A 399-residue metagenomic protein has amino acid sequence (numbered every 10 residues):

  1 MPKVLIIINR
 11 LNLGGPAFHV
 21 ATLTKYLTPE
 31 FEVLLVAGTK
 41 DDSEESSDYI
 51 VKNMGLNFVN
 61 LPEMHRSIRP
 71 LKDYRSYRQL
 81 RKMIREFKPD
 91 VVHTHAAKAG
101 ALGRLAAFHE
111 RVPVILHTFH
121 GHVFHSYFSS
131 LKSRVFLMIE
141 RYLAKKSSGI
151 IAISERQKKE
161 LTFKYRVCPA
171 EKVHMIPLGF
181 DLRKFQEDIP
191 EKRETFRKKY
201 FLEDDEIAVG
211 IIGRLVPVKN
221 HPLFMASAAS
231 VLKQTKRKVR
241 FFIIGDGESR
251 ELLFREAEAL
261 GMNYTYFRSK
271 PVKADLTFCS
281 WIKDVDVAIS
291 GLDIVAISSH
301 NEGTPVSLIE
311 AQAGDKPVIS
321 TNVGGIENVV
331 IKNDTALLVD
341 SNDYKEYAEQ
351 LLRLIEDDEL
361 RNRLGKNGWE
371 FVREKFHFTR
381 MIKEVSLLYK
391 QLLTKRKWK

Functional and structural regions predicted by a protein language model:
I6-G14, F18-K72, E160, E248-R250: N-terminal strand-loop element at the rim of the active site of nucleotide-sugar-dependent glycosyltransferases
A17-T22, I207, I211-L232, E248-F254 (+2 more regions): A conserved mid-protein helix/loop that constitutes part of the nucleotide-sugar donor-binding site
K146-K172, F180-K184: A short, active-site helix/loop in glycosyltransferases that binds the activated sugar's phosphate group
K198, E346, R353, L360-K375 (+1 more regions): A short, well-ordered alpha-helix in the C-terminal region of glycosyltransferases
F254-S280: Nucleotide-activated donor-binding/catalytic signature segment of Leloir-type glycosyltransferases, i.e., the conserved
W281, H300: Aromatic "clamp/platform" in nucleotide-sugar-dependent glycosyltransferases that forms part of the donor/acceptor
P317-S320, V330: Short hydrophobic beta-strand element within catalytic cores of glycosyltransferases and related nucleotide-activated
K332-N333, L337-Y344, R353-E359: Conserved acidic donor-binding segment of nucleotide-sugar-dependent glycosyltransferases
